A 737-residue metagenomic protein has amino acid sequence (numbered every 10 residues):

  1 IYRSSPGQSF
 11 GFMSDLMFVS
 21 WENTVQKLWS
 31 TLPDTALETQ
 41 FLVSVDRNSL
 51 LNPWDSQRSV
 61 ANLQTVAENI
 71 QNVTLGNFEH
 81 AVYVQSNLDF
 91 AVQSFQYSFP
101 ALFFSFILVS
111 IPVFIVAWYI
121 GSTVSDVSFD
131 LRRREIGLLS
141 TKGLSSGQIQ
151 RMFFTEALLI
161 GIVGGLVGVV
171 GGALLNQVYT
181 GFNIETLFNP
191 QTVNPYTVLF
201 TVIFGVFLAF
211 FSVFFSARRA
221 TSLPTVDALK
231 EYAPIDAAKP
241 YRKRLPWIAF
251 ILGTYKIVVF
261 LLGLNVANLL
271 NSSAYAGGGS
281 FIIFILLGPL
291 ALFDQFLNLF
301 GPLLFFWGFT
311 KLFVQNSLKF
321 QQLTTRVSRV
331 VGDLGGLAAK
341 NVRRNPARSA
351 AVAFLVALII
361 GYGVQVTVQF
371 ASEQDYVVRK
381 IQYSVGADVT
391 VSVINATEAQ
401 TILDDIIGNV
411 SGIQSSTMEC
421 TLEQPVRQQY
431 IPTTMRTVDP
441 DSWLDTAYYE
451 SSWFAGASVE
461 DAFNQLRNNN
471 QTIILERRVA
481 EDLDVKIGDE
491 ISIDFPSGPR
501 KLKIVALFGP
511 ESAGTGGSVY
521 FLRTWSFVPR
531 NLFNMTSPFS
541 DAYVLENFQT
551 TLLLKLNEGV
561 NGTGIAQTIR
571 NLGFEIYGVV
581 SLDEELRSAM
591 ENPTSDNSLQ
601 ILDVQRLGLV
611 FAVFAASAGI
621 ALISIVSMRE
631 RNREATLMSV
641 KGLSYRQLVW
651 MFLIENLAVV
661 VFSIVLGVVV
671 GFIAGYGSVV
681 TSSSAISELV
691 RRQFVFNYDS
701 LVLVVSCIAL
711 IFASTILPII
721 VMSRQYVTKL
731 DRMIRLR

Functional and structural regions predicted by a protein language model:
I1, F90, P289, R379-K380 (+6 more regions): Short beta-strand boundary microenvironments
I1-A117, L269-P289, N298, Y376-V389 (+2 more regions): Membrane transport/envelope proteins' first extracytoplasmic loop
D15, E22, K27-W29, P33 (+8 more regions): Alpha-helical transmembrane segments, especially those used as permease/efflux helices and single-pass anchors
Y97-G137, L158-G171, F204-F211, W247 (+7 more regions): Hydrophobic alpha-helical transmembrane segments of multi-pass inner-membrane transport and secretion
S122-S125, R134, L158-N189, Y196-S222 (+7 more regions): Small-residue-rich transmembrane alpha-helices
L223-K239, L689, S723-R737: Short cytosolic juxtamembrane segments of multi-pass membrane proteins
S349-T434, A566-L572, I576: Hydrophobic, regular-secondary-structure patches
